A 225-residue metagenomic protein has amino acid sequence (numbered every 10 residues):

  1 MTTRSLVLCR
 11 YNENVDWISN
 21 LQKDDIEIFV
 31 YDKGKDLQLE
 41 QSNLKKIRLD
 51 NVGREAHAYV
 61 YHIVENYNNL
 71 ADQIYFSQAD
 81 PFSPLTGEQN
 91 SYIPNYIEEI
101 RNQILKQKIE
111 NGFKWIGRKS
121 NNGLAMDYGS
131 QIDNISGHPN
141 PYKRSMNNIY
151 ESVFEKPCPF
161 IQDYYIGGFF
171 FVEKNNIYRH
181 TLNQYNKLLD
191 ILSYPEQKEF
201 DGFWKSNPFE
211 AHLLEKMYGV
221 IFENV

Functional and structural regions predicted by a protein language model:
M1-V225: ER/Golgi luminal nucleotide-sugar-dependent glycosyltransferases, focusing on the catalytic module
